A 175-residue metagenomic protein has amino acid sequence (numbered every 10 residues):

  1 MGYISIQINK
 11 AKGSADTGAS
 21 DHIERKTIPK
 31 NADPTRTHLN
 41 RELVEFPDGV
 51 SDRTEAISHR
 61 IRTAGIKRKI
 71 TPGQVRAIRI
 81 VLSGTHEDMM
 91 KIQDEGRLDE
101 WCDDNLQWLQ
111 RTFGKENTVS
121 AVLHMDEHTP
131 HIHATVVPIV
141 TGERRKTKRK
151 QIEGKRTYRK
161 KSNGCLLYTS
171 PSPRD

Functional and structural regions predicted by a protein language model:
M1-L167: N-terminal, leucine/charged-rich tether regions that mediate assembly and partner docking in large macromolecular
Y168-D175: Conserved small/polar residues in nucleotide/adenosyl-binding loops
